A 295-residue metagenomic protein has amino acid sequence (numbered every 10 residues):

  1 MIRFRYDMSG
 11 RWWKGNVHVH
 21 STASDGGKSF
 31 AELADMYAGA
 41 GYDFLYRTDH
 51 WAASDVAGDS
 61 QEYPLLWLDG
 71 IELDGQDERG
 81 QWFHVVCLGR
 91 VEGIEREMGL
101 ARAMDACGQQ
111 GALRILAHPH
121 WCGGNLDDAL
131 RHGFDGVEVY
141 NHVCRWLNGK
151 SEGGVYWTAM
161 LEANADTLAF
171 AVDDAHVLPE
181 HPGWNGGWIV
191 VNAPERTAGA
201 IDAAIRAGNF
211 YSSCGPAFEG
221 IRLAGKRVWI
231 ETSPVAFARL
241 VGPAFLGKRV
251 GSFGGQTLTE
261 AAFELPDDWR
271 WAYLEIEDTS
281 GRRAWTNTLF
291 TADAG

Functional and structural regions predicted by a protein language model:
M1-W12, N164-T167, A175-G295: C-terminal functional module detector
I2-A117, W121-G133, E138-W157, A163 (+4 more regions): A metal-dependent hydrolase metal-coordination microenvironment
